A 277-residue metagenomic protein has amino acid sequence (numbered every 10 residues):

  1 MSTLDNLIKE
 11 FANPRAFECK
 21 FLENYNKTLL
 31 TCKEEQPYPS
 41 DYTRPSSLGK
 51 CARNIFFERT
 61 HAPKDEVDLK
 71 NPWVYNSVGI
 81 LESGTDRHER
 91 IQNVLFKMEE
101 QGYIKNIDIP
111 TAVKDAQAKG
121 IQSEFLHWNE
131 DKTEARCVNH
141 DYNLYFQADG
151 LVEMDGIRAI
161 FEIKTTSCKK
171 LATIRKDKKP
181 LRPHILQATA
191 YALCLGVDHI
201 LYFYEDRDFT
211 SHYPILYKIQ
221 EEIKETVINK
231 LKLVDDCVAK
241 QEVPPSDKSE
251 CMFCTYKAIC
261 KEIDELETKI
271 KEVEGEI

Functional and structural regions predicted by a protein language model:
M1-I160, S167, I277: Metal-dependent nuclease catalytic cores that hydrolyze phosphodiester bonds in DNA/RNA, characterized by
D5, R175-K179, A190-I277: Metal-dependent nuclease catalytic regions and adjoining charged, substrate-binding loops involved in nucleic-acid end
A62-P63, N93, S167-K169, D206-D208 (+1 more regions): Short loop/turn segments at secondary-structure transitions that flank enzyme active sites
D68, K169-A172, H212: Short small-residue beta-strand/loop micro-motif enriched in glycine and branched aliphatics
I160-T165, T226-N229: A structural motif
I163-K178: Short beta-strand-loop-alpha-helix junction that forms the active-site gateway of nucleic-acid-processing nucleases
P180-H184: Short, conserved glycine- and acidic-residue-centered signature motifs in active-site or ligand-binding loops
